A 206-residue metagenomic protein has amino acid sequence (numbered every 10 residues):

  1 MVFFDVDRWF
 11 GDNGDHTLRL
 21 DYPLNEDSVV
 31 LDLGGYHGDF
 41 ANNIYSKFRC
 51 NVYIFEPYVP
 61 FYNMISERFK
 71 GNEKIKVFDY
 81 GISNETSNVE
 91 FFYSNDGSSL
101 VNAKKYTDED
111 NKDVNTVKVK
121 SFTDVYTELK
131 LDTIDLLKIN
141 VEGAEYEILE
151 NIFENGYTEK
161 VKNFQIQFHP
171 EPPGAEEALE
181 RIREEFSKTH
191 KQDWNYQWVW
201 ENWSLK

Functional and structural regions predicted by a protein language model:
M1-K206: Phosphate/nucleotide-binding beta-alpha loop and adjacent structural elements of enzyme active sites
